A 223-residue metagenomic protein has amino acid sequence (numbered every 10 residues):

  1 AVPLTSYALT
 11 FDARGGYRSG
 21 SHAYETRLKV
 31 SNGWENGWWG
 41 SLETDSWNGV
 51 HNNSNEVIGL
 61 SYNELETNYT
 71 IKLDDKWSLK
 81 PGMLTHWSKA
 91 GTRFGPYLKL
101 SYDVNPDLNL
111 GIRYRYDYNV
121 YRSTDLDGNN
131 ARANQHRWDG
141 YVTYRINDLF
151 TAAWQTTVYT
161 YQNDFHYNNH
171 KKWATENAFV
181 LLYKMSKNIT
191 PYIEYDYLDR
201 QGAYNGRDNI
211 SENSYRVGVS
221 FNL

Functional and structural regions predicted by a protein language model:
T5-N55, L60-Y62: Short glycine/proline- and aromatic-enriched beta-strand/turn motifs that initiate or cap beta-hairpins
L9-F11, N36-L42, K72-P81, P106-I112 (+3 more regions): Repeated loop/turn-to-beta-strand initiation elements of outer-membrane beta-barrel proteins
G15-S21, R27, N52-I58, L84-K89 (+4 more regions): Outer-membrane beta-barrel domain signature
G15-S21, T44-V50, I71, M83-K89 (+5 more regions): Transmembrane beta-strands of outer-membrane beta-barrel pores
H22-T26, V30, G59-L65, T92-P96 (+3 more regions): Residues that define the transmembrane beta-barrel architecture of outer-membrane proteins
D74-K80, G91-F165: Detector for outer-membrane/organellar transmembrane beta-barrel domains, recognizing the amphipathic beta-strand
Y144, F179, Y183-K184, N209-L223: Outer-membrane beta-barrel "beta-signal"
A153-S186, T190-L198, Y204-G206: Outer membrane beta-barrel transmembrane domains
